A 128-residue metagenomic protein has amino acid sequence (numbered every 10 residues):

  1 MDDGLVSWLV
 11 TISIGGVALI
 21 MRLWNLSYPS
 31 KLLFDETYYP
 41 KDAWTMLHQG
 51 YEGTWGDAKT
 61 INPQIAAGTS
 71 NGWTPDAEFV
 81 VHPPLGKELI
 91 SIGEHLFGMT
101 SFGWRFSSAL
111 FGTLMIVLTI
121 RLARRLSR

Functional and structural regions predicted by a protein language model:
M1-R128: Membrane-integral, polyisoprenol-dependent glycosyltransferases of the GT-C/oligosaccharyltransferase superfamily
